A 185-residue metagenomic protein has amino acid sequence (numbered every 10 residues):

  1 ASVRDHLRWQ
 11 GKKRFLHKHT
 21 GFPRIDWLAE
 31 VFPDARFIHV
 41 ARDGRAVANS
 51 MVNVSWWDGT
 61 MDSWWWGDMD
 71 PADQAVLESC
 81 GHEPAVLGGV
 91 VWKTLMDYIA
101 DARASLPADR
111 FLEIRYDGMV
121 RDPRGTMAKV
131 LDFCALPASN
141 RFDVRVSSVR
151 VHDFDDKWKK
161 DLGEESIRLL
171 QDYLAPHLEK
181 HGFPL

Functional and structural regions predicted by a protein language model:
A1-V54, T94, Y98-A108: PAPS-dependent sulfotransferase catalytic domain
S55-L185: PAPS-dependent sulfotransferases, especially Golgi type II membrane carbohydrate sulfotransferases
